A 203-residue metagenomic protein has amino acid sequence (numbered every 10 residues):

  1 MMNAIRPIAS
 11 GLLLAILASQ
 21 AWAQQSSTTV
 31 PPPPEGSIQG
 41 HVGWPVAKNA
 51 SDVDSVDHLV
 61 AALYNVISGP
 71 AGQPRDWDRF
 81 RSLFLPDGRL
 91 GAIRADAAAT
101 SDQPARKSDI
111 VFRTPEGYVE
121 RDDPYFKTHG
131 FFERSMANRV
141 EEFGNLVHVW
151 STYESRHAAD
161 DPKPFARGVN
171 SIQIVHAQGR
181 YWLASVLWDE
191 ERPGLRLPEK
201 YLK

Functional and structural regions predicted by a protein language model:
M1-G11: Bacterial N-terminal signal peptides that target proteins for export
A9-Q20: Bacterial N-terminal signal peptides
Q24-L83, L202-K203: Short, low-complexity N-terminal intrinsically disordered segments enriched in polar/charged residues
Q24-S37, H148, R167-L197: Short beta-strand edge/turn micro-motifs at domain boundaries
L63, F80, G88, V149 (+1 more regions): Hydrophobic pocket/interface hotspot
Q73-T100: Short, well-ordered alpha-helical segments enriched in acidic and aromatic residues
R94-D96, S151-Y153, L187: A mature extracytoplasmic/lumenal domain signature
S101-D161: Surface-exposed, charged secondary-structure patches
